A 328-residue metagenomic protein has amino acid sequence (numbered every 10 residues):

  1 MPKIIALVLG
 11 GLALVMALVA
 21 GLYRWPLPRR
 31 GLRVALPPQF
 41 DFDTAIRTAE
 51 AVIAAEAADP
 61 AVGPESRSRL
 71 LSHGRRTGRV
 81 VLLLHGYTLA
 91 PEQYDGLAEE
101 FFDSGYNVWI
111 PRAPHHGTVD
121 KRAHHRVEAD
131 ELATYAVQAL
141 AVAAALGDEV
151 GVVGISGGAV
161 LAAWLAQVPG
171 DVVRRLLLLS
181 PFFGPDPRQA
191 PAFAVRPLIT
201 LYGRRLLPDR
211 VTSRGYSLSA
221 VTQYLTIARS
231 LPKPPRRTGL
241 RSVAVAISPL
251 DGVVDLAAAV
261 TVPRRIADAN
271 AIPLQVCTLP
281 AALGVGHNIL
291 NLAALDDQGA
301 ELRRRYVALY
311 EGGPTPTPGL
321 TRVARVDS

Functional and structural regions predicted by a protein language model:
R30-L32, V173-T222: Hydrolase active-site cap/lid region
A61-H116: Short, surface-exposed "cap/lid" segments of acyl-processing enzymes
L97, R241, D255-D268: Short alpha-helix in the alpha/beta-hydrolase fold that links the catalytic acid
T118-L146: Catalytic nucleophile-loop/oxyanion-hole region of alpha/beta-hydrolase and closely related hydrolase-like folds
V153-A162: Gly/Ala-rich beta-loop-alpha elbow adjacent to hydrolase catalytic centers
G239, V245-D251: Short beta-strand/loop motif that positions the catalytic acidic residue of the alpha/beta-hydrolase fold
A267-I289: Catalytic histidine neighborhood in serine/cysteine hydrolases with alpha/beta-hydrolase-type architecture
G284-S328: Catalytic active-site module of serine/aspartate enzymes centered on a nucleophile-bearing elbow/loop
